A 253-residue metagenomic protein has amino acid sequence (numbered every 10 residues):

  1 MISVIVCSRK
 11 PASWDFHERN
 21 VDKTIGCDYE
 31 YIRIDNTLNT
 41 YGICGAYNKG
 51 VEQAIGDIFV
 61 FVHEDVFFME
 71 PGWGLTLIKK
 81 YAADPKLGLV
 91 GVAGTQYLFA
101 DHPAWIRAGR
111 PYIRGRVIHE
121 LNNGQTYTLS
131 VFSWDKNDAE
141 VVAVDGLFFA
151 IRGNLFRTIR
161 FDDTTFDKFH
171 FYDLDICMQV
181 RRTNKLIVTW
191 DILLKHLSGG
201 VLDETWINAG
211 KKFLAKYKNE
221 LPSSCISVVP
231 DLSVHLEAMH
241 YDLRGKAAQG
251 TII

Functional and structural regions predicted by a protein language model:
I2, V6, K10-I25: Short, well-formed alpha-helical segments that are part of the catalytic scaffolds of diverse glycosyltransferases
E18, N48, G56, E70-A82 (+2 more regions): Short alpha-helix within the catalytic core of nucleotide-sugar-dependent glycosyltransferases
L38-A54: Glycine-rich, basic loop-to-helix element that forms the pyrophosphate-binding segment of sugar-nucleotide handling
F59: Short aromatic/hydrophobic "clamp" motif used to bind/position activated sugar donors
F67, G72-G115: Conserved donor NDP-sugar-binding/catalytic core segment of glycosyltransferases
N122-I151: A recurrent flexible, glycine/aromatic-enriched loop bordering the glycosyltransferase active site that acts as
A143-V144, G153, R157-M178, L186-K195: Donor nucleotide-sugar recognition loop
K185-N208, K212-F213: Active-site donor/metal-binding and catalytic loop motifs of nucleotide-sugar-dependent glycosylation enzymes
